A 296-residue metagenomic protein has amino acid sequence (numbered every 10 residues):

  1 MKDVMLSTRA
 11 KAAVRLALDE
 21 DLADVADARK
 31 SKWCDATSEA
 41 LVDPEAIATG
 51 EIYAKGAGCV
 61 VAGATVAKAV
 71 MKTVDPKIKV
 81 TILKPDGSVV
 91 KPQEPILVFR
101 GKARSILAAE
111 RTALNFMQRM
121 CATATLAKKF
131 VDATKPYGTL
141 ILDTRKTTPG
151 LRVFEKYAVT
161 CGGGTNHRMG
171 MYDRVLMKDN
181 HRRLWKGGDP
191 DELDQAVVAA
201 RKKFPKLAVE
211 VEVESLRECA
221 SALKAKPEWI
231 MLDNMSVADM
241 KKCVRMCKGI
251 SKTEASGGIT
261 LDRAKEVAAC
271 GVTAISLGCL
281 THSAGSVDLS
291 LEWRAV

Functional and structural regions predicted by a protein language model:
M1-A225, W229, K241-M246, K252-E254 (+3 more regions): Acidic/glycine-rich phosphate/pyrophosphate-binding loops and surrounding catalytic core that coordinate Mg2+
D233, K252-A255, A295-V296: Short, structured secondary-structure boundary patches
N234, G257, C279-L280: Short secondary-structure boundary segments
S236-M240: Nucleotide-binding motor/catalytic cores of P-loop/tubulin-like NTPases across gene-expression machines
C279-V296: Short, charged, intrinsically disordered terminal tails
